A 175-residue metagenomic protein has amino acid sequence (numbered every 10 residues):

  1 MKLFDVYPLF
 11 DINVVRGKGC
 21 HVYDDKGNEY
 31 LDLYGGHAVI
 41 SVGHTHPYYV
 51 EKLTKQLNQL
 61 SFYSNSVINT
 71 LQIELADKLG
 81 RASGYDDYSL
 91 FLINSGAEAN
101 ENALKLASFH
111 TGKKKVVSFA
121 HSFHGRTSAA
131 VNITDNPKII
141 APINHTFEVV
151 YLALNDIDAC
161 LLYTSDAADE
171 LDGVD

Functional and structural regions predicted by a protein language model:
M1-H21, Q56, K78: Active-site-adjacent loop/helix segments that line or gate small-molecule/cofactor pockets in enzymes
V14, T45, L71, L152-N155: Short secondary-structure boundary/capping elements
D24-D25: Short, acidic, Ser/Thr-enriched surface-loop or helix-capping motifs
E29-K113: Glycine-rich loop-to-alpha-helix module at the N-terminal edge of alpha/beta enzyme cores
D77-L162: PLP-dependent aspartate aminotransferase-fold enzymes
Y163-A168: Conserved small/polar residues in nucleotide/adenosyl-binding loops
L171: Extended, polar beta-sheet/loop recognition surfaces of beta-rich domains that mediate binding to diverse ligands
V174-D175: Hydrophobic alpha-helical segments, chiefly the membrane-spanning helices and signal/signal-anchor peptides
